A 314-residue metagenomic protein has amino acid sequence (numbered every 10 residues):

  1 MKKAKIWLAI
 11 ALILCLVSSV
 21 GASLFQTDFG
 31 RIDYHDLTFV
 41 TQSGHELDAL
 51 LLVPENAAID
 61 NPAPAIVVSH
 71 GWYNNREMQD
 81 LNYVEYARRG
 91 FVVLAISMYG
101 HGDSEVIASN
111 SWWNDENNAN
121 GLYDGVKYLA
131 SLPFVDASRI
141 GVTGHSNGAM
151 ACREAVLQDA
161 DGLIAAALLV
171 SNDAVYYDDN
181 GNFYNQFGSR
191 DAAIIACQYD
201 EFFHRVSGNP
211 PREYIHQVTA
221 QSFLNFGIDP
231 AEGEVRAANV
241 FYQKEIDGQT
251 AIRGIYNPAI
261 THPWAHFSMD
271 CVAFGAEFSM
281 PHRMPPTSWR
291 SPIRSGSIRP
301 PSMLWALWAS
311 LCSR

Functional and structural regions predicted by a protein language model:
M1-K2, R314: Alpha-helical transmembrane segments of integral membrane proteins
K2-V40, D48-L50: An N-terminal hydrophobic leader/cap segment in hydrolases
F29-S295: Soluble extramembrane regions of membrane proteins in the secretory/endomembrane system
I293-R314: Core alpha-helical transmembrane segments of integral membrane proteins
